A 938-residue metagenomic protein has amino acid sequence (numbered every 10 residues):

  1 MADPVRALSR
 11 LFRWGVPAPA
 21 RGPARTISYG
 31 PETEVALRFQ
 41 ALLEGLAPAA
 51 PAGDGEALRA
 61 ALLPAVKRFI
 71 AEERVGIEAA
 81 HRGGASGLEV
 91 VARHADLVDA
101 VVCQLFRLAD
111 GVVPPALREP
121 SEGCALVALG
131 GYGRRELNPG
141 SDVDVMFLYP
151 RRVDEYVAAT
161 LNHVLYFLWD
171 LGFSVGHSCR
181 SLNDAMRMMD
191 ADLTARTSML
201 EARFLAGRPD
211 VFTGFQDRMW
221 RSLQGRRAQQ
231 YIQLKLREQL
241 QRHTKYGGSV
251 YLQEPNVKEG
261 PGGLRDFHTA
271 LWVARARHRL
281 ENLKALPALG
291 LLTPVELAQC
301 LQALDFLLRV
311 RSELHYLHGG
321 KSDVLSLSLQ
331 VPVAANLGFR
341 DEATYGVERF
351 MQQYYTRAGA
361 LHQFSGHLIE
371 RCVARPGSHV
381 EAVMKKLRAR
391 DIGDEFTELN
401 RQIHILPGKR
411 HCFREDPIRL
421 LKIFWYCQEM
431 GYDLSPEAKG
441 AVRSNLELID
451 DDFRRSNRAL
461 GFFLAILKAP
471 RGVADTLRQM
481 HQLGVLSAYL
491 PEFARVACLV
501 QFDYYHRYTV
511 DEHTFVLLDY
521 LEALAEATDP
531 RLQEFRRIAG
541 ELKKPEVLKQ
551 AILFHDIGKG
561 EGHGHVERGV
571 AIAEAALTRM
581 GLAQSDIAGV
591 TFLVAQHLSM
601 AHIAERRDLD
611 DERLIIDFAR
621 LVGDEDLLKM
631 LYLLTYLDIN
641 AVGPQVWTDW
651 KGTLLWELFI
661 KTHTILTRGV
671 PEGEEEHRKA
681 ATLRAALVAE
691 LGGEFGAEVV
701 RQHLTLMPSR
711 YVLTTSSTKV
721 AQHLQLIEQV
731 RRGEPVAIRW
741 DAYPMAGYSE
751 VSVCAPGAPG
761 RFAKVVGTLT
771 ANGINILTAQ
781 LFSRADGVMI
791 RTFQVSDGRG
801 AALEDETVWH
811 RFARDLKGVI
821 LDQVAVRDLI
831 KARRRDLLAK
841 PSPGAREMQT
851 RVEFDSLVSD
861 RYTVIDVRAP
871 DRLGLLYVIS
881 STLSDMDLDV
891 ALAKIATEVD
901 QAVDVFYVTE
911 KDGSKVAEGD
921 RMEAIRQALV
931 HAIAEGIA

Functional and structural regions predicted by a protein language model:
A2-L129, R135-L137, S141-H506, E574: Non-catalytic interface/linker regions that flank or bridge core catalytic/transmembrane domains
V112-L117, D170-S174, R277, L317 (+10 more regions): Secondary-structure transition/capping motifs at alpha-helix termini and the adjoining loop/turn into the next element
R134-T160, A288, L301-Q302, F306-L308 (+4 more regions): Divalent metal-dependent catalytic cores for phosphoryl transfer on phosphate-bearing substrates
D154, L205, R221-Q229, Q253 (+31 more regions): Hydrophobic alpha-helical scaffolding
V157, L161, I232, G260-G263 (+31 more regions): Active-site-proximal structural scaffolding
F306-L307, V347-H404, D475, L483 (+1 more regions): Regulatory modules associated with amino-acid/nitrogen control
D451-A551, D556, G560-V566, A571-A575 (+4 more regions): Long, K/E/R/D-enriched contiguous segments that form extended
